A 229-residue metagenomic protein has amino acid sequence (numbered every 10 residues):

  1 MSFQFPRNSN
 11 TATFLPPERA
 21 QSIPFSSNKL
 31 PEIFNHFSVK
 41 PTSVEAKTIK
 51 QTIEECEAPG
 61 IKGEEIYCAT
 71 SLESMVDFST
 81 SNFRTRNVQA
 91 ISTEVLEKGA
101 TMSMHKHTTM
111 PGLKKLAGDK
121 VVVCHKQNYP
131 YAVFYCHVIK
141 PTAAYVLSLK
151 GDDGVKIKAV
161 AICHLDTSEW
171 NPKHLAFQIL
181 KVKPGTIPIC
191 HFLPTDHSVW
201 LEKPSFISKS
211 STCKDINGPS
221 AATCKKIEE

Functional and structural regions predicted by a protein language model:
M1-T42, A46: The feature captures two recurrent sequence modes
S27-K209, D215: Folded, disulfide-stabilized extracellular/luminal domains of secretory-pathway proteins
S210-I227: Intrinsically disordered, low-complexity linker/propeptide segments enriched in Ser/Thr/Gly/Pro and acidic residues
